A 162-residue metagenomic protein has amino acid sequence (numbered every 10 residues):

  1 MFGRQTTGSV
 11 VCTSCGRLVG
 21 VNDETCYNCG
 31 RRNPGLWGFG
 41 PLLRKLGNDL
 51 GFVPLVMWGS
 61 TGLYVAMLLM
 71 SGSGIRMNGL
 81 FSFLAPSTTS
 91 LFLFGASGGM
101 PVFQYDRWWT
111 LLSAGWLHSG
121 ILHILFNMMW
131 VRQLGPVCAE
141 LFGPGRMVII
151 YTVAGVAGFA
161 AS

Functional and structural regions predicted by a protein language model:
M1-G8, G16-V21: Short, flexible, mixed-charge glycine/proline-rich loop motifs that serve as phosphate/nucleic-acid-contacting
C12-C15, C26-C29: Short cysteine-rich clusters marking metal-coordination/redox-active sites
R17, E24, N33-P34: Hydrophobic or amphipathic, alpha-helical segments that drive membrane association/targeting
N22, L43-R44: Periplasmic N-terminal soluble interaction domains immediately after the signal peptide in Gram-negative
C29-G40: Short Cys/His-rich micro-motifs in 6-15 aa windows
R44-W58: Alpha-helical transmembrane segments and their helix-start/interface "positive-inside/aromatic belt" motifs in integral
P54-M57, T61-S162: N-terminal TM1-TM2 helical hairpin plus the immediately adjacent luminal interfacial "cap"
